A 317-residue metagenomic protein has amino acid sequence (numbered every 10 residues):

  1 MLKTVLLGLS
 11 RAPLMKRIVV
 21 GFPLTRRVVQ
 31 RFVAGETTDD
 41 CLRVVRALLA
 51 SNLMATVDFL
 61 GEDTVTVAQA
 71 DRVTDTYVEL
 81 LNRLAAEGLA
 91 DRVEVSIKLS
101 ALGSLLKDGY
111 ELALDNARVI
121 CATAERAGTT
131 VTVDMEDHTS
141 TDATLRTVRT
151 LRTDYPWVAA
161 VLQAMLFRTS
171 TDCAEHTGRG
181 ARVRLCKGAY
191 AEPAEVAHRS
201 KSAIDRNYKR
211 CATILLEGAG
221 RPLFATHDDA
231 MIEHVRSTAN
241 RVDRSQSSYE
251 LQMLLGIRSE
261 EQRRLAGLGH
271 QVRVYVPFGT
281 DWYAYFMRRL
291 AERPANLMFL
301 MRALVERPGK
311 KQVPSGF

Functional and structural regions predicted by a protein language model:
M1-F317: Positively charged, amphipathic and often flexible ligand-engagement surfaces
